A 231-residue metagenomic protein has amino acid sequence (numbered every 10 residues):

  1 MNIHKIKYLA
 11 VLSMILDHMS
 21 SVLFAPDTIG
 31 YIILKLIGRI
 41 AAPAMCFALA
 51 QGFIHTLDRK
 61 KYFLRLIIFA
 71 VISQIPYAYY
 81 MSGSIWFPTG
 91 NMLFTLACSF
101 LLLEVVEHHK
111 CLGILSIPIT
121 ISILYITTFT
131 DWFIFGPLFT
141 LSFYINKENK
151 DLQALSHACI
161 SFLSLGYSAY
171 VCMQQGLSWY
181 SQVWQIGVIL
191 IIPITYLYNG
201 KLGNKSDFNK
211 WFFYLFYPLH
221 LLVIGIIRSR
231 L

Functional and structural regions predicted by a protein language model:
M1-L231: Alpha-helical transmembrane segments and their immediate juxtamembrane cytosolic regions
